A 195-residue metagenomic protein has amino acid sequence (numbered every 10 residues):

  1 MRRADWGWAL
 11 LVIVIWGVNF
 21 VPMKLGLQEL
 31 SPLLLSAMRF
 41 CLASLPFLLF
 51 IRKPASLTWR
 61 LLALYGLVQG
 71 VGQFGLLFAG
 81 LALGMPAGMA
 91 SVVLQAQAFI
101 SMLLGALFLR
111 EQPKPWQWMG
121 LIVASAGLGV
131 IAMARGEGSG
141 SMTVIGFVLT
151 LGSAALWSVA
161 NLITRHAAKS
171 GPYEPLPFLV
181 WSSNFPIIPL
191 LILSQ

Functional and structural regions predicted by a protein language model:
M1-W6, Q28-L33, A37, A55-R60 (+2 more regions): Juxtamembrane helix-entry segments on the extracytoplasmic side of multipass membrane proteins
A9, L62-G66, S91, L121 (+2 more regions): Residue-level signature of transmembrane alpha-helical cores of multipass secondary-active transporters and flippases
V14-M23, L48-L94, M102, V130: Specific transmembrane alpha-helical segments of multi-pass solute transporters/efflux pumps, especially DMT/EamA
N19-L30, F74-M85, V93, V159-Y173 (+1 more regions): Juxtamembrane C-cap of transmembrane helices in multi-pass membrane transport proteins
L34-L45, F78-Q117, S153: Specific alpha-helical transmembrane segments that line the substrate/conduction pathway and gating interfaces
C41, F47, Y65, L103-L104 (+3 more regions): Hydrophobic transmembrane alpha-helices of multi-pass small-molecule transport proteins
S44-F47, S101-L103, S139-Q195: Transmembrane alpha-helical segments that form core, pore/gating elements of small-molecule transporters/exporters
S56-L61, S91-L94, R110-I131, E137-G146: Loop-to-transmembrane alpha-helix entry segments
